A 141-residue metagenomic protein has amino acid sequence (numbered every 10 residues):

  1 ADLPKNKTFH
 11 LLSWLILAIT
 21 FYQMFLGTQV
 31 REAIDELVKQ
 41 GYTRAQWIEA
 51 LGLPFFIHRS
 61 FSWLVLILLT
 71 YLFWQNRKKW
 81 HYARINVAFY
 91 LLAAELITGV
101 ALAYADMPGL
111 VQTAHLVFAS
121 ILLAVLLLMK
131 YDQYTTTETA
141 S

Functional and structural regions predicted by a protein language model:
A1-S141: Polytopic transmembrane helical bundles with strong interfacial aromatic enrichment
